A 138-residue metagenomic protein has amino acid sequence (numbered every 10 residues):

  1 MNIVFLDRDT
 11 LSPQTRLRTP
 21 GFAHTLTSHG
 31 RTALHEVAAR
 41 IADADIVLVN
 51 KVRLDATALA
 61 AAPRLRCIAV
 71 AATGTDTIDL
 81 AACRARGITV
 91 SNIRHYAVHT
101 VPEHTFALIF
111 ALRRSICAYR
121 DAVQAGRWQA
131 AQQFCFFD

Functional and structural regions predicted by a protein language model:
M1-A44: N-terminal glycine-/charge-rich "phosphate-binding" loop or analogous flexible N-terminal tail
S12, R31-V37, V52-A56, T77 (+1 more regions): Structural motif corresponding to alpha-helix initiation and N-cap regions
L26-T32, V49-K51, Q124-C135: Short gly/ser/thr-rich secondary-structure transition/capping motifs
G30, N50, A71-A72, I88-H99: Short beta->alpha connector loops at strand-helix junctions that form conserved, small/polar/Pro-enriched
R40-I41, L59-A62: A short, aliphatic-rich alpha-helical micro-motif
D76-I88: Rossmann-fold NAD(P)-binding glycine/threonine-rich loop
R94-D138: Phosphate-binding beta-alpha-beta segment of Rossmann-like dinucleotide-binding domains, i.e., the NAD(P)
